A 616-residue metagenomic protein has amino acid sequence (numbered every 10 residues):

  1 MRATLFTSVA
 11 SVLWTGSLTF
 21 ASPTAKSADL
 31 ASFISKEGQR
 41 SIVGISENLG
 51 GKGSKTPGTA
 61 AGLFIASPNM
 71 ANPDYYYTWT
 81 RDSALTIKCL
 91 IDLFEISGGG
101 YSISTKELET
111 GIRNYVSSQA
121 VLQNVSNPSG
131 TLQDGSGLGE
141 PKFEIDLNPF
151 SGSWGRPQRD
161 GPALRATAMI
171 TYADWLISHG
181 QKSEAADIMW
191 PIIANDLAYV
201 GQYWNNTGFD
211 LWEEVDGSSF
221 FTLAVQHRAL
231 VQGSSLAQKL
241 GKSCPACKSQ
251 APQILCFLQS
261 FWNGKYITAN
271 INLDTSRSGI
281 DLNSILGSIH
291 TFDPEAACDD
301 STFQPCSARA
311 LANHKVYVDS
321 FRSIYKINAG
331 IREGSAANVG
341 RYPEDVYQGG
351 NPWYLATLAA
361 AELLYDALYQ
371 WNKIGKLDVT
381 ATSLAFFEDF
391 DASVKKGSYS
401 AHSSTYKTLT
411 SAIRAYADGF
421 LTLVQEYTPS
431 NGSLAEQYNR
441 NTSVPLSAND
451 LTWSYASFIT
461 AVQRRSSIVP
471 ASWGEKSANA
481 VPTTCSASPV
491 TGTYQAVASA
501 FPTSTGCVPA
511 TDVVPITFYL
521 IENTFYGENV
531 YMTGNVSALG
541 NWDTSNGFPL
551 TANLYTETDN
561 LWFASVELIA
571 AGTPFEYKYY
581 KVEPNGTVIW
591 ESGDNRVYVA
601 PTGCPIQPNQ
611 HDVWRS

Functional and structural regions predicted by a protein language model:
M1-T24: Fungal secretory targeting signals
F20-R81, N114, S118-F143, I327: Low-complexity, Ser/Thr/Pro/Gly-enriched N-terminal "stalk/linker" regions
S22-S35, L93-R113, Y172-A194, S234-L255 (+4 more regions): Structural helix-adjacent loops and short alpha-helical linkers that scaffold large soluble proteins
G51-F64, P68, V125-S129, Q133-G139 (+4 more regions): CBM-like carbohydrate-recognition segments
F64-N72, G139-R156, G201-S218, W262-L273 (+1 more regions): Acidic/His metal-coordination segments adjacent to aromatic residues that form catalytic metal sites in metalloenzymes
Y76-G201, L223: Aromatic-rich carbohydrate-recognition surfaces in CAZymes
T80, A120-R156, D160, F220-H227 (+3 more regions): Extended ligand-binding clefts on enzyme/binding-domain cores
N523-P574, V582-T602: Aromatic-rich carbohydrate-binding modules that target alpha-glucans
